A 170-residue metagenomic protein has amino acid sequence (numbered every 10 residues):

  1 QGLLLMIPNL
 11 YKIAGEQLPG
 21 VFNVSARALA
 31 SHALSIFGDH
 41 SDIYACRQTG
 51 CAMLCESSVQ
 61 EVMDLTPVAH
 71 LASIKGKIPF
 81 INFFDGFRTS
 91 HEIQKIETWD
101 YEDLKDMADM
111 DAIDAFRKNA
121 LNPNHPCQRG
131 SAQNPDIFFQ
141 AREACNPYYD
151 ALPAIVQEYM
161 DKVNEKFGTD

Functional and structural regions predicted by a protein language model:
Q1-A45, C51-I74: Thiamine diphosphate
V21-V24, C46-G50, F139-D150: Gly-rich Lys/Arg/Thr-decorated short loops/hinges at beta-loop-alpha junctions or inter-strand turns that position
F80-D170: Conformationally flexible catalytic loops at phosphate/diphosphate-handling active centers
